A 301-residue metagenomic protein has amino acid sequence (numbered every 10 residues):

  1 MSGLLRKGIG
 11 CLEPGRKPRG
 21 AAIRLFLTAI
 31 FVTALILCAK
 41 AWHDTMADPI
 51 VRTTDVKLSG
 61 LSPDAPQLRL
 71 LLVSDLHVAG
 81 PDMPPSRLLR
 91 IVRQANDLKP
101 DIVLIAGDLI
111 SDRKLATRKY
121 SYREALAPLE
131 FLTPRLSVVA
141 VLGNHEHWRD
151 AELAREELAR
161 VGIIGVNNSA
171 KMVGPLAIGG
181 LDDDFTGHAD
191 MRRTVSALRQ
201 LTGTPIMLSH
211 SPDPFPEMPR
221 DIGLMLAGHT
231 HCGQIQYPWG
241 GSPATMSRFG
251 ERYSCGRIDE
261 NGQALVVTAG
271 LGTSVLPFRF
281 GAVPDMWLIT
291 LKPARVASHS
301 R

Functional and structural regions predicted by a protein language model:
M1-L61: N-terminal membrane-anchoring alpha-helices
D48-D82, A197-G203: Mobile, glycine- and charge-enriched loop segments and immediately flanking short secondary-structure elements within
K57-L71, I163-I164, A170-G180, T202 (+2 more regions): Beta-strand-turn-beta hairpins that frame and shape the catalytic cleft of phosphate-ester-processing enzymes
D64-I164: Membrane-embedded segments
S74-V78, G107-L109, N144-H145, S169-A170 (+4 more regions): Active-site metal-binding loops of divalent metal-dependent hydrolases
D101-I102, V139, I163-I164, L176 (+3 more regions): Short, Asp-centered acidic motifs that coordinate Mg2+ and/or phosphate in catalytic or ligand-binding sites
E156-I163, N167-A170, G174-S209, D213-E217 (+1 more regions): Binuclear metal-dependent hydrolase catalytic cores centered on His/Asp/Glu-rich metal-binding motifs
P212-T290, V296: Conserved beta-sheet core of the metallophosphoesterase superfamily
